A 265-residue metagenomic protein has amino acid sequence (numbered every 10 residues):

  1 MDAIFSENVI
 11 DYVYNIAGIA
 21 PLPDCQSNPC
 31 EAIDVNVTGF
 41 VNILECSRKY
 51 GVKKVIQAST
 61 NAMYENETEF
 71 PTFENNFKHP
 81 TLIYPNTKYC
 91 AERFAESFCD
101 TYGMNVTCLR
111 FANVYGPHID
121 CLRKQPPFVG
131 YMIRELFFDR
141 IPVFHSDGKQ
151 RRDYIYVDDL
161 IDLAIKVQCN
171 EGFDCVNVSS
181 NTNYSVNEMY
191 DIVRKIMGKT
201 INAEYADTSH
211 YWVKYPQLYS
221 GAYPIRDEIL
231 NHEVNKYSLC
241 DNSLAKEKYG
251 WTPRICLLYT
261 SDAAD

Functional and structural regions predicted by a protein language model:
M1-D34: NAD(P)H-binding glycine-rich loop region in Rossmannoid oxidoreductase-like domains and their noncatalytic homologs
N15, V41-I83: Conserved Rossmann-fold NAD(P)-dependent oxidoreductase catalytic core, especially the SDR/UDP-sugar
F40-V41, Y89-E96, G130, D162: Conserved active-site helix of classical SDR/Rossmann-fold NAD(P)-dependent CH-OH oxidoreductases
Y64-E65, R110-P126: Flexible, glycine-rich beta-alpha linker
P80-T87, F111, Q125-V129, D153-V157: The catalytic Tyr-centered alpha-helix of NAD(P)H-dependent dehydrogenases
T81-T107: Active-site Tyr-X1-5-Lys
F137-S261: C-terminal substrate-binding subdomain of Rossmann-fold SDR/epimerase-dehydratase oxidoreductases
